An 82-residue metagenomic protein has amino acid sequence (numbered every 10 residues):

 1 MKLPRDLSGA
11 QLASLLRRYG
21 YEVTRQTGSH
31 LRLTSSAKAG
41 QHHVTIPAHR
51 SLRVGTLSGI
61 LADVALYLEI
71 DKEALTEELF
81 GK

Functional and structural regions predicted by a protein language model:
M1-T27: N-terminal first-folded block
K2, P47, A65: Short, flexible active-site loop motifs that bind/organize anionic cofactors or intermediates
A13, R32, G59, D63: Short, electropositive, low-hydrophobicity segments enriched in small/polar residues
V23-S58: A short, structured beta-strand/loop element
R53-K82: C-terminal structural segments of small proteins and small subunits
